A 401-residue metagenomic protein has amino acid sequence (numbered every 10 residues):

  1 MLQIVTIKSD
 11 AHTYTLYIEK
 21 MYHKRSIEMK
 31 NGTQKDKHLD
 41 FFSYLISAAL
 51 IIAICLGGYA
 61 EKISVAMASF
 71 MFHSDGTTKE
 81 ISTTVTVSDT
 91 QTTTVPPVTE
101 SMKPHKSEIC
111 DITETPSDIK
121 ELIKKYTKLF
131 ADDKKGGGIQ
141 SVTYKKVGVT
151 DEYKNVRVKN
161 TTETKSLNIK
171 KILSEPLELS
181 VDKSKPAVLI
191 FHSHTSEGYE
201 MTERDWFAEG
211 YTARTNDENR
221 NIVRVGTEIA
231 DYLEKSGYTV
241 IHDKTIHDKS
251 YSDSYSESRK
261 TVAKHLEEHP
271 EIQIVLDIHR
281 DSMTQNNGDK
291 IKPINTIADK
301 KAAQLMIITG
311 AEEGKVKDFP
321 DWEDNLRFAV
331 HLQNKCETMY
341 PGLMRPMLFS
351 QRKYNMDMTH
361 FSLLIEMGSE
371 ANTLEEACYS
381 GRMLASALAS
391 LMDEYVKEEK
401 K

Functional and structural regions predicted by a protein language model:
V5-H38: N-terminal Lys/Arg-rich, disordered targeting/topogenic segments
R25, A60-L179: N-terminal, intrinsically disordered, polar/charged segments of Gram-positive cell-envelope systems that serve as
S43-G58: Hydrophobic membrane-insertion alpha-helices, especially the h-region of bacterial N-terminal signal peptides
P176-L177, Y211-I222, K244-Y255, V262-A263 (+2 more regions): Second-shell loop/turn segments in exported
E209-T212, M283-D321: A short, glycine/acidic-enriched catalytic loop
T215-I294: Catalytic-core regions of hydrolytic enzymes
D321-L348: Active-site-adjacent substrate-binding region of metalloamidase/peptidase-like peptide-processing proteins
L343-K401: Active-site-adjacent mobile loop/cap segments within catalytic or ligand-binding domains
